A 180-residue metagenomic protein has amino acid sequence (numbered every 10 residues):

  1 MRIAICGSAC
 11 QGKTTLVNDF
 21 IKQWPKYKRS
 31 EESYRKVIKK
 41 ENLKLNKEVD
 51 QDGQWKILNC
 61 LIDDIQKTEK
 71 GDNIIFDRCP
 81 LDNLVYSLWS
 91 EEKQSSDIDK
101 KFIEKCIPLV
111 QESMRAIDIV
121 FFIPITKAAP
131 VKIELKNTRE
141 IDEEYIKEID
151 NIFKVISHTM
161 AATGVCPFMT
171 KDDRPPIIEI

Functional and structural regions predicted by a protein language model:
R2: Walker A (P-loop) ATP-phosphate-binding motif of ABC ATPase nucleotide-binding domains
I5: Hydrophobic anchor at the beta1->P-loop junction of P-loop NTPases
C10: Walker A (P-loop) phosphate-binding loop of P-loop NTPases
K13: Conserved lysine of the Walker
L16, F20: Hydrophobic positions on the alpha1 helix immediately C-terminal to the Walker A/P-loop
I21-D63: Conserved substrate/cofactor phosphate-moiety recognition/catalytic segment in nucleotide-dependent phosphotransferases
L58-K101: A basic- and aromatic-enriched beta-loop-alpha substructure that forms the phosphate/nucleotide- and DNA/RNA-contacting
Y86, S90-A161, D172-P175, E179: A glycine- and Lys/Arg-enriched "phosphate-lid" helix/loop adjacent to the NTP-binding pocket of small-molecule kinases
